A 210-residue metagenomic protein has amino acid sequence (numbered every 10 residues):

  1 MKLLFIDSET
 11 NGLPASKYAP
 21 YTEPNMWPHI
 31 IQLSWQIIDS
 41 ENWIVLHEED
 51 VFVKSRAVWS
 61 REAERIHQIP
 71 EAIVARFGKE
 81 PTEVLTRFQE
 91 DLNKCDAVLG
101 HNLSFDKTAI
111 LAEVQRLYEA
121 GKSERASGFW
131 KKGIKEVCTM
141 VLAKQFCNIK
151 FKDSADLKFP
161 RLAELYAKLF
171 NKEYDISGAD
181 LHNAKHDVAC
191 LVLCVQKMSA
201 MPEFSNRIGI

Functional and structural regions predicted by a protein language model:
M1-L4: Extreme N-terminal starter segment of soluble prokaryotic enzymes
S8-K17, Y21: Short acidic, Gly/Ser-rich segments with clustered Asp/Glu that frequently serve as metal-coordination loops in enzyme
S16, W27-E71, Q89-I210: Metal-dependent phosphoesterase core characteristic of DEDDh/y 3'-5' exonuclease domains
Y21-W27: Short consensus segments that form the blades of beta-propeller domains, in both extracellular/periplasmic
R76-T86: Glycine-rich, highly charged phosphate/nucleotide-binding loops
